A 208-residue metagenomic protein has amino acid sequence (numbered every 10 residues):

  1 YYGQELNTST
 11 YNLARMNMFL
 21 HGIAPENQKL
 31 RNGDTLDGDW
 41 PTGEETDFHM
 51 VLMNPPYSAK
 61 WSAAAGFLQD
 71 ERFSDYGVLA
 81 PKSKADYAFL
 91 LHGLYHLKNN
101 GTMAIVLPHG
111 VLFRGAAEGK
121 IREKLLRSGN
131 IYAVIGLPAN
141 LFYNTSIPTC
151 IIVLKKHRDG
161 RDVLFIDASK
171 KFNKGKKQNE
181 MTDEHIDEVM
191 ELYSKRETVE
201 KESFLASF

Functional and structural regions predicted by a protein language model:
Y1-E5: Conserved SAM-binding motif I beta-strand of class I
S9-E45: S-adenosyl-L-methionine
D37-G38, G43-F208: A conserved structural/catalytic subdomain of Rossmann-like adenosyl-cofactor enzymes
